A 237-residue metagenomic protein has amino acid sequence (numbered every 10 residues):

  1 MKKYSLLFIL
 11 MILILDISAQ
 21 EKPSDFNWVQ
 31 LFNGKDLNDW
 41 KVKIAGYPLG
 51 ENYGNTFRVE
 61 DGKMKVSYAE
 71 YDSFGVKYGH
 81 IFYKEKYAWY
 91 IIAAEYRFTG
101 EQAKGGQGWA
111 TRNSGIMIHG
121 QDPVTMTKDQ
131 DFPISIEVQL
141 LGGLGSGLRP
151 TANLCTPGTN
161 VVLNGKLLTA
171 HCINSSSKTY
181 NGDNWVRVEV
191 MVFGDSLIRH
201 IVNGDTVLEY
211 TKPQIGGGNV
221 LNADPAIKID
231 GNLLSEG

Functional and structural regions predicted by a protein language model:
M1-P23: Bacterial Sec-dependent N-terminal signal peptides
Q20-G237: Carbohydrate-interacting regions of secretory-pathway proteins
